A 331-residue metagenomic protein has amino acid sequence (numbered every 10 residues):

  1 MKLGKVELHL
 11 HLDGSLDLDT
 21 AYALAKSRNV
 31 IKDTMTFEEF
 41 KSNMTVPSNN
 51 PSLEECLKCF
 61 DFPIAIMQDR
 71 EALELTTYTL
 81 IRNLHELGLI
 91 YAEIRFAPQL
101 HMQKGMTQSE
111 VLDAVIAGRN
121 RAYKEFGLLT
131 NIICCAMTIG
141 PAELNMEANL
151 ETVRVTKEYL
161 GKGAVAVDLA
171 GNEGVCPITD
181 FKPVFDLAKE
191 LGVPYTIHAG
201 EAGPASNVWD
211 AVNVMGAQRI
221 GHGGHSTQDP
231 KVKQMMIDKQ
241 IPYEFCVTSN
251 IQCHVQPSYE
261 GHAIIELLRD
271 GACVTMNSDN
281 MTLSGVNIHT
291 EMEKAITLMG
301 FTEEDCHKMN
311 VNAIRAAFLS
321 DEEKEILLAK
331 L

Functional and structural regions predicted by a protein language model:
M1-V193, A202-N207, V214, Q218-R219 (+2 more regions): Metal-cofactor-binding active-site regions of metalloenzymes
